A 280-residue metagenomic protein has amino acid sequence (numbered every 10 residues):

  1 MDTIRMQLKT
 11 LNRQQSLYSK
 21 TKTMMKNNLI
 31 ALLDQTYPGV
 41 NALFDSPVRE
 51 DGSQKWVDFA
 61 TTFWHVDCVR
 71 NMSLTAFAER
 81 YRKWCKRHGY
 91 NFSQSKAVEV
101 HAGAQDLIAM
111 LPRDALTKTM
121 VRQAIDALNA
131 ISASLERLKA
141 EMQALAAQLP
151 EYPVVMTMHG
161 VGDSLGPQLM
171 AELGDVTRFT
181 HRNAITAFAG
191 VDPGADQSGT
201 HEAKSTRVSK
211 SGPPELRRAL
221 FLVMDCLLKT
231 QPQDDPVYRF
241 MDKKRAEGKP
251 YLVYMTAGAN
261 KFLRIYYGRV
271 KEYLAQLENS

Functional and structural regions predicted by a protein language model:
M1-S280: A detector of single, family-specific signature residues that are central to catalytic or substrate-handling motifs
